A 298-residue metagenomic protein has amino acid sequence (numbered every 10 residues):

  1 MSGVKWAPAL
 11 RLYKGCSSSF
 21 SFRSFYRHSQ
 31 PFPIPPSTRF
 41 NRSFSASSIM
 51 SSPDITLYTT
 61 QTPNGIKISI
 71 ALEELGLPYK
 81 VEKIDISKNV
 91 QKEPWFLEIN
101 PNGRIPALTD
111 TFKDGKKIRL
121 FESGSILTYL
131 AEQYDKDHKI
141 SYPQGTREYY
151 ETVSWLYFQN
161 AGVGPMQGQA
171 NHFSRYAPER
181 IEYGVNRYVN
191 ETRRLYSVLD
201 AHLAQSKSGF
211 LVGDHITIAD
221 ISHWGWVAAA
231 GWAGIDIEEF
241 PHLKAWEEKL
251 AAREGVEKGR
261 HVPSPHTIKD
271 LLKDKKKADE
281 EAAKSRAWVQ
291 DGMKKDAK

Functional and structural regions predicted by a protein language model:
L10-C16, F25-Q30, R39-F40, S45-G184 (+1 more regions): GST-like domain detector, emphasizing the conserved glutathione-binding G-site in the N-terminal thioredoxin-like
E98, A252, H261: Phosphate-coordinating loops and pocket residues in cytosolic domains that bind phosphorylated ligands
A131, W226-V227, R260: Active-site-flanking alpha-helical
P143-Q144, K258-T267: Short, flexible loop/turn segments with low-complexity composition
W155-A252, A297: GST-like fold's C-terminal all-alpha helical module
P263-K298: Acidic/histidine-enriched, glycine/proline-rich intrinsically disordered or flexible terminal extensions
